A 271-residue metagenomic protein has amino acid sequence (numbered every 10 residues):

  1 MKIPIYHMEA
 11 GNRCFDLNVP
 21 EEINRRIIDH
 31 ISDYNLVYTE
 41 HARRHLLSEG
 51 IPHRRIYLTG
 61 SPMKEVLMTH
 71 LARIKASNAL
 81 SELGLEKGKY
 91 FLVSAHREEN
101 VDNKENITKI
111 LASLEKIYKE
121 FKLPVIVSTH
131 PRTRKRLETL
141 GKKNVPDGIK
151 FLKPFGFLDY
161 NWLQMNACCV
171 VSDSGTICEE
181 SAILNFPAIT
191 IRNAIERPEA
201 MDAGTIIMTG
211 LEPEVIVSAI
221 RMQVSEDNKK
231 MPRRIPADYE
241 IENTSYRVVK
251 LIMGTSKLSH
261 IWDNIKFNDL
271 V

Functional and structural regions predicted by a protein language model:
M1-L123, V127-S128, T133-V271: Nucleotide-activated sugar donor-binding and catalytic core shared by glycosyltransferases and related lipid-linked
